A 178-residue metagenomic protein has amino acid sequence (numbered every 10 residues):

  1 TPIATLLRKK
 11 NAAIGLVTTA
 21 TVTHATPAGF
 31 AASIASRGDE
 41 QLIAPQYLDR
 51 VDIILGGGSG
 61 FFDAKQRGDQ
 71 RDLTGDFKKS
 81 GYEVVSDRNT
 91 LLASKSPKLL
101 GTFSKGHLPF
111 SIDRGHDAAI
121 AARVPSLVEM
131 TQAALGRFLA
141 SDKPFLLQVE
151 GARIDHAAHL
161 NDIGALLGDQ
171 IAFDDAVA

Functional and structural regions predicted by a protein language model:
T1-P125, E129-M130, L135: Surface-exposed loop and adjacent secondary-structure segments within mature catalytic domains
A25-A31, H107-A119, K143-A176: Active-site His/acidic residue clusters
V128-L135, Q170-A178: Short, hydrophobic/amphipathic alpha-helical packing segments that form internal helix faces or helix-helix interfaces
